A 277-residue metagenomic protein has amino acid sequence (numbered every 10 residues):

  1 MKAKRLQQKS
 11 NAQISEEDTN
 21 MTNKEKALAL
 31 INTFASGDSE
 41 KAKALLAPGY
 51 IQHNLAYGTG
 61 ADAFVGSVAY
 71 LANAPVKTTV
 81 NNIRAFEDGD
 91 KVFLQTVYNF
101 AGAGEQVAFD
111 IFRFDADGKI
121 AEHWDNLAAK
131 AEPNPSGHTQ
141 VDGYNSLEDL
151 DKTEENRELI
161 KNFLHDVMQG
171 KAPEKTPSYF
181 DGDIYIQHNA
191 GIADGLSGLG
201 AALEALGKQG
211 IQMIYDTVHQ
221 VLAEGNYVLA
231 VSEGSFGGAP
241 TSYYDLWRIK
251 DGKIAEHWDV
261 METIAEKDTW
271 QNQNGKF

Functional and structural regions predicted by a protein language model:
R5, I14-F277: C-terminal and inter-domain tail/linker signature
